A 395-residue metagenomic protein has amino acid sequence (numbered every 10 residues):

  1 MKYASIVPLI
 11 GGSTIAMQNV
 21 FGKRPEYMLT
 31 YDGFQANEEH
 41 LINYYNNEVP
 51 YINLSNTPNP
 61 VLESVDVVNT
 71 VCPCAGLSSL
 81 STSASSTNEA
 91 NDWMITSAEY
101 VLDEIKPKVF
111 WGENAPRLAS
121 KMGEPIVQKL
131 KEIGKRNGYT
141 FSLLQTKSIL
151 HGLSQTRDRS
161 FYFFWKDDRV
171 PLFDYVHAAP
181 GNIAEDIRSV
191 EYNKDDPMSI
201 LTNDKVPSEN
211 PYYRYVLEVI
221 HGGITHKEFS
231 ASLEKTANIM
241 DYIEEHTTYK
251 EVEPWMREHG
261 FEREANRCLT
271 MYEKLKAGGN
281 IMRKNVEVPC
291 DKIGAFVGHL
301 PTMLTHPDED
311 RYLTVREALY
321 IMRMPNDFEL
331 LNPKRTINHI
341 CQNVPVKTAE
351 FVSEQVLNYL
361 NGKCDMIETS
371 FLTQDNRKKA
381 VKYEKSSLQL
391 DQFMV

Functional and structural regions predicted by a protein language model:
M1-K106, A115-S120, P125: Core alpha/beta nucleotide-donor-binding catalytic domains of modification enzymes
G11, Q35, I95, E124-Q128 (+3 more regions): A structural signal for well-ordered alpha-helical segments within the folded catalytic domains of diverse enzymes
A16, H40, Y100, K129-R136 (+2 more regions): Amphipathic alpha-helical segments that form well-ordered structural scaffolds and often line/cohere around active
N59-V65, L77-A277: Class I S-adenosyl-L-methionine
V68, Y162, C341: Short, conserved catalytic/metal-binding motifs centered on acidic residues
C72-P73, P107, S154, P325-N326 (+1 more regions): Proline-centered helix-kink/hinge sites
H226-V395: C-terminal target-recognition/interaction regions appended to catalytic cores
